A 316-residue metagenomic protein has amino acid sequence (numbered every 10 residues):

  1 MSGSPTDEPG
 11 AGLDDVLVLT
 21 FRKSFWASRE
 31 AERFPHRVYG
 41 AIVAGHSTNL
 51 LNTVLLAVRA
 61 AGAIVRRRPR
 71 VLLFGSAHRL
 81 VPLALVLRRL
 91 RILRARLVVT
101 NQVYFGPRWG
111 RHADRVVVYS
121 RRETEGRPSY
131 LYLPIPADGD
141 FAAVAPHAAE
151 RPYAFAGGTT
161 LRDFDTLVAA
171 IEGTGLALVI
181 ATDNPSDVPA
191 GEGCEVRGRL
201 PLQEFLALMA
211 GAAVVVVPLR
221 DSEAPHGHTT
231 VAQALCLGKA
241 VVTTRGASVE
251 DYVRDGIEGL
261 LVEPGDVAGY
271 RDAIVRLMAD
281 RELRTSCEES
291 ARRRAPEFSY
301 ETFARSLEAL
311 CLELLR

Functional and structural regions predicted by a protein language model:
Y104-G106, H112-A143: Donor nucleotide-sugar binding/catalytic pocket of nucleotide-sugar-dependent glycosyltransferases
G139, A148-F205: Conserved catalytic-core segment of nucleotide-activated headgroup transferases in glycan assembly
V188-A190, G246-G256, L260-L261: Short acidic/histidine- and often glycine-rich active-site loop of Leloir-type glycosyltransferases that engages
Q203, V217-Q233, G246, E250-D251: Nucleotide-sugar-dependent
M209-A224, K239: Acidic donor-binding loop of glycosyltransferase active sites
V253-G256, L260-V267, V275-E282, P296: Conserved acidic donor-binding segment of nucleotide-sugar-dependent glycosyltransferases
G269, R276, L283-E297, S306-A309: A short, well-ordered alpha-helix in the C-terminal region of glycosyltransferases
Y300-R316: C-terminal alpha-helical cap of glycosyltransferases
